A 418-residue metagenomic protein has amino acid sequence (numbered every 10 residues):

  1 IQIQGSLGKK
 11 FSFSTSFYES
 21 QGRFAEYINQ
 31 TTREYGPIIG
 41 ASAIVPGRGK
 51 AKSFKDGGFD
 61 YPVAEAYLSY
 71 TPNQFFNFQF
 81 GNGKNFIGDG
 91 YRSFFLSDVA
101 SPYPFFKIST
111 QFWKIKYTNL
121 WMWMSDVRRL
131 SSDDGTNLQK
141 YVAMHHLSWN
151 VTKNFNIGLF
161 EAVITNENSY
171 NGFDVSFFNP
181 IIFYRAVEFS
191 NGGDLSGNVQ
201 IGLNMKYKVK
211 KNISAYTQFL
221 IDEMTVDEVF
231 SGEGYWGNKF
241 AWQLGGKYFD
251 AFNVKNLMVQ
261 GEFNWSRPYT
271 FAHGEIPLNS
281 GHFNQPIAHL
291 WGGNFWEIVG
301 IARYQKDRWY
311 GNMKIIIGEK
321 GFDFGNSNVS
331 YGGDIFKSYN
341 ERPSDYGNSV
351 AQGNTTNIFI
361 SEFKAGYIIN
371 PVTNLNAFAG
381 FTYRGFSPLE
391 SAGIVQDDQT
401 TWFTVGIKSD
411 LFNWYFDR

Functional and structural regions predicted by a protein language model:
I1-N156, A162-E167, S231-F240, L244-W265 (+3 more regions): Outer-membrane beta-barrel channel domains
Y61, F155-V163, E167-R418: Exposed, low-structure sequence patches enriched in small/polar residues
